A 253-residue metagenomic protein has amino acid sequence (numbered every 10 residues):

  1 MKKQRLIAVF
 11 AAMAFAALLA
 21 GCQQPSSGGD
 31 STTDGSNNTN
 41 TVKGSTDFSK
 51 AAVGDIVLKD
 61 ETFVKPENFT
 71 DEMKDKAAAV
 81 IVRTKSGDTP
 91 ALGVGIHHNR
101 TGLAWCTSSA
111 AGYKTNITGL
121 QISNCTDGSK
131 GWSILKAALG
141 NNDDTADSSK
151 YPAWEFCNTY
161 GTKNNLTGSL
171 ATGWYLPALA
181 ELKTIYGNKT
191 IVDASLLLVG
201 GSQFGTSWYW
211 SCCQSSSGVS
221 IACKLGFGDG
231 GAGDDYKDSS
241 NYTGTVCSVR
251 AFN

Functional and structural regions predicted by a protein language model:
M1-F10: Bacterial N-terminal signal peptides that target proteins for export
A11-A12, P177: Outer/extracellular conduits and scaffolds centered on Gram-negative outer-membrane beta-barrels
A17-G21: C-terminal motif of bacterial Sec signal peptides marking the signal peptidase cleavage site
C22-L170, S239-N253: Short, compositionally biased
Q24-D30, D34-N37, K43-G44, K50 (+1 more regions): C-terminal, surface-exposed recognition/capping segments
N165-I185: Mid-length scaffold segments of soluble, non-membrane domains
